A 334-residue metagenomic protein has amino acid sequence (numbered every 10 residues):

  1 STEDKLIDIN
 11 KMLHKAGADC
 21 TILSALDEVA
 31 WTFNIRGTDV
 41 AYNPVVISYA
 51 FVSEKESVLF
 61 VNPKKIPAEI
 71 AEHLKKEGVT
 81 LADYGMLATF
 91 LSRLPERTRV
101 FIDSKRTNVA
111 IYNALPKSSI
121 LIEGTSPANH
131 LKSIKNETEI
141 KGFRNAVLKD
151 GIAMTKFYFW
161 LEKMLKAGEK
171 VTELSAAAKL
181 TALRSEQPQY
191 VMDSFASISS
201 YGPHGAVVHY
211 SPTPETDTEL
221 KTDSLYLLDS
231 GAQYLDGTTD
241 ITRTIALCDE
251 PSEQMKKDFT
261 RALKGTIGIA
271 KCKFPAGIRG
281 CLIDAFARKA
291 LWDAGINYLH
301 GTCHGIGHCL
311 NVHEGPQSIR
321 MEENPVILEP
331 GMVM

Functional and structural regions predicted by a protein language model:
S1-M334: Active-site neighborhoods and metal-handling regions in enzymes and metal-associated proteins
